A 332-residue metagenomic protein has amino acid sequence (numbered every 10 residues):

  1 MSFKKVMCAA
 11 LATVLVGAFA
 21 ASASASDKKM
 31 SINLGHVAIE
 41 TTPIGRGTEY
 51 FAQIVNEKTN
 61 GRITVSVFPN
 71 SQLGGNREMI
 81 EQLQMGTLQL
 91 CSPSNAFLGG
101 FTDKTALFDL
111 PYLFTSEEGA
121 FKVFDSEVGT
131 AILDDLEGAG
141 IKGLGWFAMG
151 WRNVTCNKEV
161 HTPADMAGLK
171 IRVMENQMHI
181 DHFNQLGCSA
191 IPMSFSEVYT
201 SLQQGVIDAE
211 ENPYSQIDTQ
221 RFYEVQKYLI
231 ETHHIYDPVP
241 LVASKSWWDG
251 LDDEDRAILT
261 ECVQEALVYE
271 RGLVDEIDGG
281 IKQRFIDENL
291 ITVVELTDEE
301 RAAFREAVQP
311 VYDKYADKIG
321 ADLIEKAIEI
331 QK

Functional and structural regions predicted by a protein language model:
M1-S31: Short, low-complexity disordered leader/linker segments with a strong preference for bacterial N-terminal type II
S26-G119, E127-T130, D134-K332: N-terminal secretory/targeting leader peptides
